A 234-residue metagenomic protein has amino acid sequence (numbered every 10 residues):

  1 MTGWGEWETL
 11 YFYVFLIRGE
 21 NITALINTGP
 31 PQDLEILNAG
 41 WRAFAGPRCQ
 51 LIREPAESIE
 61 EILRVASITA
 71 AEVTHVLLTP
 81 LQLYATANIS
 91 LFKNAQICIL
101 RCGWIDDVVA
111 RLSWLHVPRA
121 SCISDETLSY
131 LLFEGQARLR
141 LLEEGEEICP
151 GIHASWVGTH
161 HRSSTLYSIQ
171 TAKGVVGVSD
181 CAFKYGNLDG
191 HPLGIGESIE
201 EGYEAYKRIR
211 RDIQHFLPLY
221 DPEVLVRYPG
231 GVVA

Functional and structural regions predicted by a protein language model:
M1-I52, A205-R208, D212-H215, L225-A234: Zn-dependent metallo-beta-lactamase
M1-L34, I68-A71, L91, E134-Y185: Catalytic core of the metallo-beta-lactamase
L25-T28, T74-P80, I99-L100, W156-T159 (+3 more regions): Active-site neighborhood of phospho(di)ester-bond hydrolases with catalytic His/Asp-centered motifs
Q32-N38, D106-V109, Y185-D189: Short acidic/His/Gly/Ser-rich catalytic and metal-binding motifs that mark active-site loops of diverse hydrolases
A39-I99: Active-site metal-binding motif and surrounding structural segment of the metallo-beta-lactamase
W41-R48, W114-L115, H191-I195: Short glycine-enriched, charge-decorated loop/helix-capping segments at active-site entrances that position
C49-E61, S164-A234: Cap/insert and terminal regions of metallo-dependent hydrolase folds
R53-I68, E72, C102-W156, G194-Q214: Metallo-beta-lactamase
